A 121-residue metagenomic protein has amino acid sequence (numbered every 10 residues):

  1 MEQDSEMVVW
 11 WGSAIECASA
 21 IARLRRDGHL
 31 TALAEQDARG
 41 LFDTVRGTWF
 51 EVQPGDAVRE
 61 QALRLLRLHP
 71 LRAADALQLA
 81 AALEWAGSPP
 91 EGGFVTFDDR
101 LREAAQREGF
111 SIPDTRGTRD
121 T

Functional and structural regions predicted by a protein language model:
M1-A73, A80-E91, E108, R116: PIN-domain endoribonuclease scaffold, especially VapC-family toxins
A73-A74, F97: Active-site donor-sugar recognition loop in glycosyltransferases
L77-A80, R100: Active-site phosphate/pyrophosphate-handling residues
P90-G92, T96-T121: C-terminal binding/interaction regions
